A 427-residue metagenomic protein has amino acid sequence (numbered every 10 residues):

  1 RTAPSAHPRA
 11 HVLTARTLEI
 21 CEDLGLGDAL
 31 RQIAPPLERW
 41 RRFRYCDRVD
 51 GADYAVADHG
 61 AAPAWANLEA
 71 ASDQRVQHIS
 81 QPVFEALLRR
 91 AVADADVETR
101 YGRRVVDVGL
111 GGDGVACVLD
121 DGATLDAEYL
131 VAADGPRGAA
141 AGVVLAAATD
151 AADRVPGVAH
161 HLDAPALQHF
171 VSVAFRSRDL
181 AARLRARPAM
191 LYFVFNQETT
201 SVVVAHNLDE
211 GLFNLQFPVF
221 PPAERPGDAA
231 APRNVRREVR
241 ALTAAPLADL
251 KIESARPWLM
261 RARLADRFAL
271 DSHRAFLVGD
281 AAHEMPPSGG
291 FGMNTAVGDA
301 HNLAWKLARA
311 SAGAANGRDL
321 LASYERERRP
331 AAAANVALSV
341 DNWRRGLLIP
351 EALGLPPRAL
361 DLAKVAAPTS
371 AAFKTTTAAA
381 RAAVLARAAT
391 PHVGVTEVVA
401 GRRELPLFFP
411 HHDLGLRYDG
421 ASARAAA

Functional and structural regions predicted by a protein language model:
A6-A93, V194-Q197, H206, V336: Active-site-adjacent segment of FAD-dependent monooxygenases/related oxidoreductases
C21, L88, A132, I252 (+1 more regions): Conserved mid-domain beta->alpha element of the FAD-binding
R31, E98-R100, K251-E253: General small-molecule cofactor/ligand-binding pocket signal
A64-R75, L215-P222, W258, H283-E284: Short glycine/proline-rich turn/loop motifs
R90, Y129, A133-M260: Conserved FAD-binding catalytic core of PHBH/FMO-like flavoproteins
Y101-V115: A conserved short coil-to-beta-strand element within the FAD-binding core of flavoproteins
D120-Y129, D271: Core beta-strand elements of the Rossmann-like FAD/NAD(P) dinucleotide-binding domain in flavoenzyme oxidoreductases
A308-A426: C-terminal helical "tail/cap" subdomain of flavin- and related membrane-associated enzymes
